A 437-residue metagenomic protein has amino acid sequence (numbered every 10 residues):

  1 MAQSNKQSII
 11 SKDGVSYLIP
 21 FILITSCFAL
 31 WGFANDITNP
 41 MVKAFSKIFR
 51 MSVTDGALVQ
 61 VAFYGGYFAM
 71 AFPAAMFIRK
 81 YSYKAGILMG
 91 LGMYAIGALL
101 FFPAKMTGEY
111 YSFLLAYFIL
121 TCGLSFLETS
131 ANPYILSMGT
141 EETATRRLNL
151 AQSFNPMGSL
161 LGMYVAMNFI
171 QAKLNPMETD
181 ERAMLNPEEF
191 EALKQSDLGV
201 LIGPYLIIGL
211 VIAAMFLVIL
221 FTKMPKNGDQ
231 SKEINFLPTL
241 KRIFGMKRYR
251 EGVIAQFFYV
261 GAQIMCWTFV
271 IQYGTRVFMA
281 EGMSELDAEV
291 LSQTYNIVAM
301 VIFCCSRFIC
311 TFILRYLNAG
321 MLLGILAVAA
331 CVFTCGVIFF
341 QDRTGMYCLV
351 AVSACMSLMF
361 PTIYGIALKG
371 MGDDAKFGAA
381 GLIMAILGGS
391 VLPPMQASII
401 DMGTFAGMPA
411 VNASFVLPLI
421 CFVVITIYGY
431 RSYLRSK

Functional and structural regions predicted by a protein language model:
M1-C27, W31, K47: Cytosolic juxtamembrane N-terminal segment immediately preceding the first transmembrane helix of multi-pass
G14, F216-K223, L419-K437: Multi-pass alpha-helical transporter architecture, strongest for 12-TM Major Facilitator/SLC carriers used
T38-V42, G162-K173, I243-N296: Extracytoplasmic gate region of multi-pass secondary transporters
L58-I78, I297-I309: Central cavity-lining transmembrane alpha-helices of secondary-active solute carriers, predominantly the Major
G92-T107, V328-Q341: C-terminal ends and interior cores of transmembrane alpha-helices in multi-pass membrane transporters/permeases
Y110-L127, T344-M359: Hydrophobic core of transmembrane alpha-helices in multi-pass small-molecule transporters, especially MFS/SLC-type
F126-T140, S357-G372: Intracellular juxtamembrane helix-capping segments at the cytosolic ends of symmetry-related transmembrane helices
